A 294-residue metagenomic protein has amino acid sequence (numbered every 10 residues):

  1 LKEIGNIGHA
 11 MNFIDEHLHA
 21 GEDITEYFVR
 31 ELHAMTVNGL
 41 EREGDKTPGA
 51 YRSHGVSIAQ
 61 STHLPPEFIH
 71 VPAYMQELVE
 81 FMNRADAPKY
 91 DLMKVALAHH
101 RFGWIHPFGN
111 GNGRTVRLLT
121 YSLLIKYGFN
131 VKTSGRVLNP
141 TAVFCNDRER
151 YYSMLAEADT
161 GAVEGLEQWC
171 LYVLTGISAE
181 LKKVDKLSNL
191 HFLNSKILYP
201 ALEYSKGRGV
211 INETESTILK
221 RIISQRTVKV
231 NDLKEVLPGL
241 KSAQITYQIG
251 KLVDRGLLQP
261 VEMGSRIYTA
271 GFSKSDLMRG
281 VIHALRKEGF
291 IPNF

Functional and structural regions predicted by a protein language model:
L1-F294: FIC/Doc superfamily catalytic core
